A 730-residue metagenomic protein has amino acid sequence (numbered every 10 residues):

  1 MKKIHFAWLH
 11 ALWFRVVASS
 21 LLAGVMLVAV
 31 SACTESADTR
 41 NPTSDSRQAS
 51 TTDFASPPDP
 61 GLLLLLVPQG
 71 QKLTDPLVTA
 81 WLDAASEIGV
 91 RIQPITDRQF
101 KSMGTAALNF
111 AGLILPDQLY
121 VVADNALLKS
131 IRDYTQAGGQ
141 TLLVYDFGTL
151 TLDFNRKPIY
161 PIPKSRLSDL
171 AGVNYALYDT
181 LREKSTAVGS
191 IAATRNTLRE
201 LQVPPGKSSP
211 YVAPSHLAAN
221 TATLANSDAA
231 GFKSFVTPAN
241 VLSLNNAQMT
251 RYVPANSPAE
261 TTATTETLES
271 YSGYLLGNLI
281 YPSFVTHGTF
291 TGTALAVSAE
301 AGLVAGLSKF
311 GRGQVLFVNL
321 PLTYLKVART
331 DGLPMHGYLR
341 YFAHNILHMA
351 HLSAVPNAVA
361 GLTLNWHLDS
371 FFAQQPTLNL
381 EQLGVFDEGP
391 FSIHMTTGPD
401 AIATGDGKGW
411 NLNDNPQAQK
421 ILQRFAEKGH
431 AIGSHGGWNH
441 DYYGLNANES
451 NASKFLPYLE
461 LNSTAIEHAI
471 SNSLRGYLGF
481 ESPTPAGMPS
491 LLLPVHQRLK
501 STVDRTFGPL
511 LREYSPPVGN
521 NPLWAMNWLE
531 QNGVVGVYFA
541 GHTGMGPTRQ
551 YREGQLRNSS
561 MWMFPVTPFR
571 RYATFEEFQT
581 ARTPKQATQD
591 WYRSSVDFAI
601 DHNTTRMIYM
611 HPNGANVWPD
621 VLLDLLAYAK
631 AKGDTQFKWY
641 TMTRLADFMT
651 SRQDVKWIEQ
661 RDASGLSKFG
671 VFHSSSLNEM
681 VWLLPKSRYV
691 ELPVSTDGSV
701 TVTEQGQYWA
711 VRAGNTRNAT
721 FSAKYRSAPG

Functional and structural regions predicted by a protein language model:
L21, M26-P57: Bacterial Sec-dependent N-terminal signal peptides
S50-D59, D83, L279-Y281, G288-T293 (+6 more regions): Extracellular ligand-binding/catalytic regions of CAZymes and related secreted enzymes and adhesion modules
K72-I159, I393: Helical hinge/lid and interdomain linker segments adjacent to catalytic or ligand-binding clefts that mediate domain
V121-N245: A glycine-rich, often tryptophan-bearing local segment used as a flexible ligand/cofactor-contacting loop or short
G148-K157, S168, N174-S190, T194-R195 (+5 more regions): Metal-dependent polysaccharide deacetylase catalytic core of the NodB/CE4 family, i.e., the active-site-bearing domain
T265-S283, H673-L692, A723: Surface-exposed beta-strand/loop patches in extracellular or lumenal glycoproteins
G361-S370, L510, V566-R644: Catalytic grooves of carbohydrate-active enzymes
T643-E691: Surface beta-strand/loop "capping" patches
